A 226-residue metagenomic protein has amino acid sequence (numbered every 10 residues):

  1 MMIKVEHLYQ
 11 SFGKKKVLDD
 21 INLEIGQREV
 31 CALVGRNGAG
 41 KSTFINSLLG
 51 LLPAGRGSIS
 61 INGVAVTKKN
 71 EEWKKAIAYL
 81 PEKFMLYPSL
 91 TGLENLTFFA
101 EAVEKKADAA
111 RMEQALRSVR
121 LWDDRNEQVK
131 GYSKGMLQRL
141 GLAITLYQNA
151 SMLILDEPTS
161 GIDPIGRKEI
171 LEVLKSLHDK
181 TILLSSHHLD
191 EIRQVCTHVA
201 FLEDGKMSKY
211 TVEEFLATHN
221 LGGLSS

Functional and structural regions predicted by a protein language model:
V34-R36: The feature captures the beta-strand-to-loop junction immediately N-terminal to the Walker
L49: Helix-to-loop junction immediately C-terminal to a conserved catalytic motif
G57-K68, E72-W73: Conserved ABC transporter NBD signature motif
T97, E101, A107-D124: Conserved ABC ATPase "signature" region
L153-E157: Catalytic Walker B motif of ABC-type/P-loop ATPase nucleotide-binding domains
